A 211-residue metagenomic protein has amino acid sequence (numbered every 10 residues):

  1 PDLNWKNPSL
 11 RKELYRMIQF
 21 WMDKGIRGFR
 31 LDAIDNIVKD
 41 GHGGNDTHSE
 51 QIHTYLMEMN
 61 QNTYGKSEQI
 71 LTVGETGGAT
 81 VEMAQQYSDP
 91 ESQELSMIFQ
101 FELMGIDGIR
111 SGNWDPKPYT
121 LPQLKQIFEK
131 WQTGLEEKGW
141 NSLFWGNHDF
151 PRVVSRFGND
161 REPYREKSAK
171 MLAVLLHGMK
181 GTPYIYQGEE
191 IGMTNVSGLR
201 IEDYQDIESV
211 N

Functional and structural regions predicted by a protein language model:
P1-N211: Active-site and adjacent substrate-binding regions of carbohydrate-active enzymes
